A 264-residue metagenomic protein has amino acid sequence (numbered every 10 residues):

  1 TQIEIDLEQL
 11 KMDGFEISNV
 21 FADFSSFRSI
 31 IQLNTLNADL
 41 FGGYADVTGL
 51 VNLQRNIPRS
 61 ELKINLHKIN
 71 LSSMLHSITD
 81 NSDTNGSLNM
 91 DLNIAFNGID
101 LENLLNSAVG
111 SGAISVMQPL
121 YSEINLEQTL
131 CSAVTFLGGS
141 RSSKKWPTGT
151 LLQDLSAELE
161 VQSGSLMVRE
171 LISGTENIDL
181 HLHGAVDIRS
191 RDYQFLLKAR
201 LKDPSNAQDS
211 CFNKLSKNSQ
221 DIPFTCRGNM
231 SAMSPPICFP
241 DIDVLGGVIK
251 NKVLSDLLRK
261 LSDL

Functional and structural regions predicted by a protein language model:
T1-I3, S25-I30, H67-H76, E160-S165 (+1 more regions): Flexible, solvent-exposed coil segments and beta strand-coil junctions, predominantly the extracellular/periplasmic
T1-S26: Elongated, acidic membrane-bridging lipid-handling scaffolds and related periplasm/extracellular "bridge/tunnel" systems
I5-Q9, I31-L36, L166-L171: Transmembrane beta-strand segments that form the barrel wall of outer-membrane beta-barrel proteins
F15-D23, A38-T48, H67-I99, L105-S111 (+3 more regions): Amphipathic hydrophobic-ligand
N81, E127-V134: Flexible, surface-exposed loop regions and adjacent strand-edge segments of Gram-negative outer-membrane beta-barrel
I99-A108, S142-L264: Extended terminal
S122-L130, A207-F212: Outer-membrane beta-barrel and related beta-rich outer-membrane complex signature in Gram-negative bacteria
